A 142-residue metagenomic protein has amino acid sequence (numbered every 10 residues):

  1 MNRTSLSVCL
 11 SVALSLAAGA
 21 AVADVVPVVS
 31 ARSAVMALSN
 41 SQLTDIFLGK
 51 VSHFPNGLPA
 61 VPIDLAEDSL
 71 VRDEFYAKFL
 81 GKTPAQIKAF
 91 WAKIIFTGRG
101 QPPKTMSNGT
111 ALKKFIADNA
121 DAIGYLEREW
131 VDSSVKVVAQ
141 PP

Functional and structural regions predicted by a protein language model:
M1-L10: Bacterial N-terminal signal peptides that target proteins for export
S11, A21-V22: N-terminal targeting peptides, primarily Sec-dependent signal peptides and immediately adjacent pre/propeptide regions
D24-P142: Exported/periplasmic ABC-transporter solute-binding proteins
